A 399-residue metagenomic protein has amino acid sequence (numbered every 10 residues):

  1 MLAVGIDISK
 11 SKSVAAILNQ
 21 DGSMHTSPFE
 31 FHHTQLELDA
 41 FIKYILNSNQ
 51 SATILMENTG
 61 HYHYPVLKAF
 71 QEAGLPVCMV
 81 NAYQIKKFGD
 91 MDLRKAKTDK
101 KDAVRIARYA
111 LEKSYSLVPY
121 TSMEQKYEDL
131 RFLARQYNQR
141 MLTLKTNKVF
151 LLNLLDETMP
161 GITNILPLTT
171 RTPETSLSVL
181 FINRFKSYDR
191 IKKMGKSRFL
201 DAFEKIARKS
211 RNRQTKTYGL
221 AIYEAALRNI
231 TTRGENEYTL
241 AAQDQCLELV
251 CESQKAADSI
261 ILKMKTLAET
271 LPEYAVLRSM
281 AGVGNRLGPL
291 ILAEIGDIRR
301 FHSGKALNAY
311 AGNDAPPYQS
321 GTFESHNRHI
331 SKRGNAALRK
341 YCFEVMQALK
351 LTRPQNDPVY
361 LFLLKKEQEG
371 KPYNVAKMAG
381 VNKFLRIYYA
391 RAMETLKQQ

Functional and structural regions predicted by a protein language model:
M1-Q399: A detector of single, family-specific signature residues that are central to catalytic or substrate-handling motifs
